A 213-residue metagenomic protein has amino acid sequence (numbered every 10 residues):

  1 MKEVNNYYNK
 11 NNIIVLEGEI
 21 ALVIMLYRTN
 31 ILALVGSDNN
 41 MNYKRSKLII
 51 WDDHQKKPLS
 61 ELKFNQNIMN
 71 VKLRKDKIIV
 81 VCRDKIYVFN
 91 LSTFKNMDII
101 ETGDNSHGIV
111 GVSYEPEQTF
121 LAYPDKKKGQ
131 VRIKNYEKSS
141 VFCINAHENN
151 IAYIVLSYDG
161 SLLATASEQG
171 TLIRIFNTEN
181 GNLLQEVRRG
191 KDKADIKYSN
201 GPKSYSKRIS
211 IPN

Functional and structural regions predicted by a protein language model:
K2-K10, I49-K57, V88-G103, P124-I151 (+2 more regions): Per-blade loop-tip surfaces of WD-repeat and WD-like beta-propellers in eukaryotic adaptors/scaffolds
Y7-N40, S46, D52-M69: Blade-loop segments of beta-propeller domains
L16, F64, H147, L156 (+1 more regions): Conserved loop/turn at the beginning of each blade in beta-propeller domains
G18-N30, R45, E101-V112, I196 (+1 more regions): Terminal intrinsically disordered, low-complexity extensions flanking WD-repeat/beta-propeller proteins
A21, S60, M69, H107-V110 (+6 more regions): Structural signature of WD-repeat beta-propeller blades
L26-R28, K72-D76, V112-Q118, V155-S161: Loop/turn segments within WD40 beta-propeller blades
Q55-E115: Asp-box/WD-like beta-propeller blade repeats and closely related beta-sheet repeat scaffolds
